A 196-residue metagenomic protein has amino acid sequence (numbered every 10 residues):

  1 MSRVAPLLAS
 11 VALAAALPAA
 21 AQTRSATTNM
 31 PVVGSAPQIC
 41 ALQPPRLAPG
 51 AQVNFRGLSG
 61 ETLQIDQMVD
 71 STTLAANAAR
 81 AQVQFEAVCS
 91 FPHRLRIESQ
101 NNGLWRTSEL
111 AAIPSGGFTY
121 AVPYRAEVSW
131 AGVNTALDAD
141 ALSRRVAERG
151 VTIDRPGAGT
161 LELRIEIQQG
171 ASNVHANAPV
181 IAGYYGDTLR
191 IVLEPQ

Functional and structural regions predicted by a protein language model:
M1-L8: Bacterial N-terminal signal peptides that target proteins for export
A16-A20: N-terminal signal peptide c-region/cleavage motif recognized by signal peptidases
A21-P123, I153-Q196: N-terminal small/polar-rich segments of proteins
I113-S143: Extracellular/luminal beta-rich ligand-recognition and adhesion surfaces characterized by aromatic-Gly/Pro-enriched
L137-E162: Acidic, glycine-rich flexible loop segments
